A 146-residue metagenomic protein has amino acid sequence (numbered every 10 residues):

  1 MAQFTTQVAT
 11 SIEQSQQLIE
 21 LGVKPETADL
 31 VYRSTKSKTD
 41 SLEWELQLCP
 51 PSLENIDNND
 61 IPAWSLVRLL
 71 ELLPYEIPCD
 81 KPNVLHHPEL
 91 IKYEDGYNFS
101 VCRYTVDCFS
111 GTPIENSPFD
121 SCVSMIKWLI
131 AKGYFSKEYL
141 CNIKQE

Functional and structural regions predicted by a protein language model:
M1-E146: Glycine-rich anion-binding surface patch
